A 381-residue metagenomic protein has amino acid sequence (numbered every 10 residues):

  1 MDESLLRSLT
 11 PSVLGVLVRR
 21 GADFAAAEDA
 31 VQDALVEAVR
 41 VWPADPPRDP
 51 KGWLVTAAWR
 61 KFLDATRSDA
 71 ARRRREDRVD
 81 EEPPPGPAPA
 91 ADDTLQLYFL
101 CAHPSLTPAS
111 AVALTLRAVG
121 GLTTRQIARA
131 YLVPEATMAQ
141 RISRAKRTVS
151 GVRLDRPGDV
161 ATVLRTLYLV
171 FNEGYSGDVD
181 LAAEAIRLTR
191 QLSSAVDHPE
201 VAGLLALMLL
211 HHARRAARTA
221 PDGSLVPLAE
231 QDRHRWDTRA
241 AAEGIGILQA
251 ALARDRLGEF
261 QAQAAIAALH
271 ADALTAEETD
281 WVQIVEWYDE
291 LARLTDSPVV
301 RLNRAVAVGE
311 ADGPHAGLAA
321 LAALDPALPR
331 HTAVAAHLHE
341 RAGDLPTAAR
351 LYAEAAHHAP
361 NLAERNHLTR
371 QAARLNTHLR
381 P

Functional and structural regions predicted by a protein language model:
M1-G15, A25-E28, R153-R165: A short, charge-rich alpha-helical start-of-domain segment used by transcription regulators
E3-F24, E37-V41, F99, H103 (+1 more regions): Amphipathic, Lys/Arg- and hydrophobic-enriched alpha-helical face
D29-V36, R40, R48-R60, Q140: Structural recognition of an alpha-helix C-terminal capping motif at a helix-to-coil junction
D45, V55-D77: Arg/Lys-rich amphipathic alpha helix in sigma70-family domain 2
R73-R129, V133-W287: Amphipathic helix-loop-helix modules that constitute alpha-helical solenoid scaffolds
H212, T275-E278, A311, A342 (+1 more regions): Structural motif corresponding to the intra-repeat A-B loop/turn of tetratricopeptide repeats
